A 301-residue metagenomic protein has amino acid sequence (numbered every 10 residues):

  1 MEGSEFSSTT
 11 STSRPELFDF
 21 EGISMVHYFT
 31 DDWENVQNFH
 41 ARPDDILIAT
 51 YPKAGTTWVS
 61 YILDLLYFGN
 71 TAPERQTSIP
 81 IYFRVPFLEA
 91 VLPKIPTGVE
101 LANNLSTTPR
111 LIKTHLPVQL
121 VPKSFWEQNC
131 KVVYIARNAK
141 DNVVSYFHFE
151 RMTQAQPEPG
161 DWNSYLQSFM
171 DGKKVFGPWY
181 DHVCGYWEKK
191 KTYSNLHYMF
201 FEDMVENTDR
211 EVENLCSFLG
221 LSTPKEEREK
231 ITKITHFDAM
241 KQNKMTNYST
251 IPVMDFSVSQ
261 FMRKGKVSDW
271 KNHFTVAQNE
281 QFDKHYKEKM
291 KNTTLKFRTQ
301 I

Functional and structural regions predicted by a protein language model:
M1-M199, M245-I301: PAPS-dependent sulfotransferase catalytic domain
T57-G69, M199-T223, I231, A239: PAPS/PAP-binding and catalytic site of the sulfotransferase fold
E74, T223-R228: Acidic/polar loop patches that form or flank catalytic/metal-binding clefts of enzymes that bind anionic ligands
P117, M204, H236: Short, internal active-site loops enriched in acidic
V143, L166, V205, V212-E213 (+2 more regions): Generic structural signal for individual residues within well-ordered alpha-helical segments across diverse proteins
F218, S222, I234, H285-N292: Hydrophobic alpha-helical segments
R228-I234: Acidic/histidine-enriched alpha-helical segments
